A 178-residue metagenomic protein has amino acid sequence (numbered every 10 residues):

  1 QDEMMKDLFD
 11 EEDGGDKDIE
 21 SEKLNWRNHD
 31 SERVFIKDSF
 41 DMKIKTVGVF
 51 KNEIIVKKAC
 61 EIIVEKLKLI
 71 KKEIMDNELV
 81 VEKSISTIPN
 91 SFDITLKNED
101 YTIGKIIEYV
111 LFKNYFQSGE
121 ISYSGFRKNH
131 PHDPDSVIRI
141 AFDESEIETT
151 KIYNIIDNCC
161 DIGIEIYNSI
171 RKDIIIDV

Functional and structural regions predicted by a protein language model:
Q1-V178: Protein-protein interaction/assembly regions in multi-subunit complexes
